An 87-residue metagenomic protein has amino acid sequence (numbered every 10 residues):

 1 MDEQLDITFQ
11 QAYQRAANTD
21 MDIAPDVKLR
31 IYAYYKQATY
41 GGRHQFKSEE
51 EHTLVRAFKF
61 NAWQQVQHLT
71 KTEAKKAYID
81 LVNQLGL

Functional and structural regions predicted by a protein language model:
D2-R56, N61-A77, L81-L87: A charge-rich, low-complexity, intrinsically flexible signal that marks solvent-exposed coils, linkers, repeats
